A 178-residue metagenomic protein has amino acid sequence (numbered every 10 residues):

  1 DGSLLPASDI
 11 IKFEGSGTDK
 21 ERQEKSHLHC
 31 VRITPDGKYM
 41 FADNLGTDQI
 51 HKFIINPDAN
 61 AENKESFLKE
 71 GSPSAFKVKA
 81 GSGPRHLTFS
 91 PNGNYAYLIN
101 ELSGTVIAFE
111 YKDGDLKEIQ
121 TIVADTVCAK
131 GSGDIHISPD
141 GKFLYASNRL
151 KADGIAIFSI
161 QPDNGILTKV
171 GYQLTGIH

Functional and structural regions predicted by a protein language model:
D1-C30: Asp-box/WD-like beta-propeller blade repeats and closely related beta-sheet repeat scaffolds
D1-L5, I54-F67, F109-L116, F158-G165: Short loop/turn segments immediately following beta-strands, especially the blade-tip and inter-blade linker loops
I11-F13, E21-K25, A75-A80, V123-V127 (+1 more regions): Surface loop/turn motifs at the tips and blade-to-blade linkers of beta-strand repeat domains
H27, G46, G83, G131 (+1 more regions): Beta-rich catalytic cores
P35-D36, P91-G93, P139-D140: Residue-level detector of Asp-centered blade-edge/turn motifs that repeat once per structural unit in beta-propeller
L45-G46, I55, E101-L102, Y111 (+1 more regions): Short loop/turn segments immediately following the C-termini of beta-strands
